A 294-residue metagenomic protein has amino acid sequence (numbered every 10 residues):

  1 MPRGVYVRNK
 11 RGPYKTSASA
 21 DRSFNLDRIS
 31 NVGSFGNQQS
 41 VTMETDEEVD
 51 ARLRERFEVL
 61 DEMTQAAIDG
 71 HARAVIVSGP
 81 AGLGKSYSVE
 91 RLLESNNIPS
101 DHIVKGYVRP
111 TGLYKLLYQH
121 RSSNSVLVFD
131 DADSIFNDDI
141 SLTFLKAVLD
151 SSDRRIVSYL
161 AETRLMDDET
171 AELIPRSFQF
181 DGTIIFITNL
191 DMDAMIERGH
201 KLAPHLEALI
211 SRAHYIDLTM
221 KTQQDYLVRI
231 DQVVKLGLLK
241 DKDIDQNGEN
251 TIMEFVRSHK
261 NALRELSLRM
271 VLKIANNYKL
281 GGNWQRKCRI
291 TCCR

Functional and structural regions predicted by a protein language model:
F35-G70: N-terminal pre-Walker A segment at the start of P-loop NTPase domains
D69-V89: Walker A/P-loop nucleotide-binding motif
L83, S95-S125, D133-D138: AAA+/P-loop NTPase substrate/partner-engagement loops
N97-P99, S123-S125, F180-T183, A208-H214: Short glycine-/polar-rich loops that comprise or flank the Walker A/P-loop and associated switch/sensor motifs
D131, L160-T170, G182-G199, T219: A short beta-strand-to-loop transition that corresponds to the Sensor-1 phosphate-sensing loop of AAA+ P-loop ATPases
D139-F180, N189: Conserved catalytic/switch belt of AAA+ P-loop NTPases
R198-K221: A short helix-turn-beta junction within AAA+ P-loop NTPase domains corresponding to the substrate/partner-engaging
Q223-C293: Conserved AAA+ ATPase small/helical "lid" subdomain
